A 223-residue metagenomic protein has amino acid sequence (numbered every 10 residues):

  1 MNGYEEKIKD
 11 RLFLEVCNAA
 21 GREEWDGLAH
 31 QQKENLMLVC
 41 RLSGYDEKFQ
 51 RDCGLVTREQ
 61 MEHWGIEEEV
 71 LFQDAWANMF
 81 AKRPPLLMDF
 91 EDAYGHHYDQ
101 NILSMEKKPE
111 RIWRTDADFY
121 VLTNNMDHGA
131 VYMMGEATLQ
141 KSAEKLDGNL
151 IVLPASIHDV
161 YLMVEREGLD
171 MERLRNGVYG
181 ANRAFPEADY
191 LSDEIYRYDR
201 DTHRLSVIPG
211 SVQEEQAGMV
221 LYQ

Functional and structural regions predicted by a protein language model:
M1-G3, R11, A20-G21, H97-E136 (+1 more regions): Gram-positive cell-envelope targeting signals
M1-R114: Extended, low-hydrophobicity segments enriched in charged/polar residues
T123-Q223: C-terminal structured domains
